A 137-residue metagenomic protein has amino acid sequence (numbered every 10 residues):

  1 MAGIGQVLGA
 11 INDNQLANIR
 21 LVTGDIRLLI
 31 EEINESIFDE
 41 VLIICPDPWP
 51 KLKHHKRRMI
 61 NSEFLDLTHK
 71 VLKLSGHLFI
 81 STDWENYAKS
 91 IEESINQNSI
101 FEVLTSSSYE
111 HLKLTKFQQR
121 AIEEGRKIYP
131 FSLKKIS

Functional and structural regions predicted by a protein language model:
M1-Q6, A88: Short alpha-helix immediately C-terminal to the canonical SAM-binding loop
G5-E40: S-adenosyl-L-methionine
G9-A10, V71-L74, R126-K127, S132: Aromatic-rich, lipid-facing transmembrane alpha helices and their immediate juxtamembrane interface loops in integral
L16, K73, N96-N98: Short, well-ordered coil/turn elements that cap or connect secondary structure elements
F38-M59: A short SAM/SAH-binding and catalytic strip from SAM-dependent methyltransferases
K53-H54, H77-N98: Conserved class I S-adenosyl-L-methionine
R58-H77: A short glycine-rich, Lys/Arg-flanked "PGG" loop and its adjoining helix->strand segment in the class I
A88-S137: Class I S-adenosyl-L-methionine
